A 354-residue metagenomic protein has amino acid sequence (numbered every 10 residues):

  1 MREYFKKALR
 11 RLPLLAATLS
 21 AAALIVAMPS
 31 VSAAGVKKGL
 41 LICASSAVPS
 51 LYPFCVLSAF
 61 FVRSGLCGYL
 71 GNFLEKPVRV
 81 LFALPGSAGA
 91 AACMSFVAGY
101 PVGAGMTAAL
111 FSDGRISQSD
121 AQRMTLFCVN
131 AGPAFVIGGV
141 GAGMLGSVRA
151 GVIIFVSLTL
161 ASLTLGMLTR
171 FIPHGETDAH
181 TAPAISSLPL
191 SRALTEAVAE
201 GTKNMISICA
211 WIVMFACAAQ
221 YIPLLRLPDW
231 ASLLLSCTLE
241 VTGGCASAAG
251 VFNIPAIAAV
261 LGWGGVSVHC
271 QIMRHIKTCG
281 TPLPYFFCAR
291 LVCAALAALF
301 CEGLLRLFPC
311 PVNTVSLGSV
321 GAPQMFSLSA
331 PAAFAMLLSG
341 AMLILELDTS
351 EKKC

Functional and structural regions predicted by a protein language model:
M1-A16, F326-A332: N-terminal membrane topogenic signal
M1-K6, P173-A199, V312-P323, L345-C354: Intrinsically disordered, low-complexity non-transmembrane regions of multi-pass membrane transporters
A21-V102, S191-A248, V315-P323, C354: Membrane-embedded alpha-helical segments and adjacent helix-loop junctions characteristic of multi-pass solute
S30, P133-R149, R306-P311: Transmembrane helix-loop junctions at the membrane interface of multipass transporters and ion channels
S46-L51, A150-G166, A330-M336: Alpha-helical transmembrane segments
L81-L145, L235-A249, P255-C279, F287-L291: Alpha-helical membrane segments and immediately flanking helix-loop junctions that form or couple to the substrate/ion
I116-D120, A134-V136, I254-L347: C-terminal transmembrane helix pair
A161-L165, T169, F215, A219 (+4 more regions): Alpha-helical transmembrane segments of multipass membrane proteins
